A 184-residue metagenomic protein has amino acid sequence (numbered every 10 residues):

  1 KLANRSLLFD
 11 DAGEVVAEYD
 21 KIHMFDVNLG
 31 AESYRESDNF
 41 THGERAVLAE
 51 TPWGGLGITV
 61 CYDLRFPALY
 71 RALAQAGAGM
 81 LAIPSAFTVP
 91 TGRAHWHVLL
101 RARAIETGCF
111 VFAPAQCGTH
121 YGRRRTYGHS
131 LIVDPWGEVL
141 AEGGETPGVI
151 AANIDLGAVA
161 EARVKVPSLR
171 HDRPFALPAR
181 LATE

Functional and structural regions predicted by a protein language model:
K1-A76, V89-V98, V164-S168: Active-site catalytic loop in hydrolytic enzyme cores
L8-D10, V133-D134, A152-N153: Short beta-strand-to-turn element immediately C-terminal to the catalytic PLP-Schiff-base lysine in fold type I
E14-A17, E138-L140, A160-E161: Short helix-loop capping/hinge motifs at secondary-structure junctions, enriched in acidic/polar residues
M24-F25, T88, G118, A158: Active-site/binding-pocket entry motifs
G55, C61-I150: CN hydrolase (nitrilase-like) catalytic-core segments centered on the catalytic cysteine and neighboring Lys/Glu
G157-E184: A short C-terminal boundary segment appended to hydrolase-like catalytic domains
